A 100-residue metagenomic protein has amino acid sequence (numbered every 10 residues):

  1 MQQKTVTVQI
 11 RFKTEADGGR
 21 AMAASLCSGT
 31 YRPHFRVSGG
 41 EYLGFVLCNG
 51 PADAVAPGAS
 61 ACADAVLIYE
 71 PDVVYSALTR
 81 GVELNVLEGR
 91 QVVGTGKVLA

Functional and structural regions predicted by a protein language model:
M1-A100: C-terminal effector/interaction modules appended to NTPase cores
